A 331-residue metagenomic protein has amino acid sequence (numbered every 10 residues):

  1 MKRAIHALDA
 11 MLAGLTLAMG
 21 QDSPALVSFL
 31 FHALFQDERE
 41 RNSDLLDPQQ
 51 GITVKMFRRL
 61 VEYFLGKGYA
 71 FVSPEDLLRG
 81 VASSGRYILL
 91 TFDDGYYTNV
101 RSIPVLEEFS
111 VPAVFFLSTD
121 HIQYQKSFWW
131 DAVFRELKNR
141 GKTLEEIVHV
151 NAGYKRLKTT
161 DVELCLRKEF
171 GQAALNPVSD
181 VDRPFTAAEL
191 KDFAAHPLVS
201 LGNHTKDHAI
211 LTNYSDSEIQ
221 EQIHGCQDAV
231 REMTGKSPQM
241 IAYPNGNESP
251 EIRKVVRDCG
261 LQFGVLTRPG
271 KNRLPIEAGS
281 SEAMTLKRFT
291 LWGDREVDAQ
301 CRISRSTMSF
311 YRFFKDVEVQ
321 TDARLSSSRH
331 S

Functional and structural regions predicted by a protein language model:
M1-T91, Y97-N99, F128, F134 (+2 more regions): C-terminal active-site subregion of NodB/CE4 polysaccharide deacetylases
F29-F35, G85-I88, F109-N247, T285-L286: Metal-dependent polysaccharide deacetylase catalytic core of the NodB/CE4 family, i.e., the active-site-bearing domain
Y96-Y97, D207: Short, glycine/acidic-enriched loop or turn micro-motifs at the edges of active sites
